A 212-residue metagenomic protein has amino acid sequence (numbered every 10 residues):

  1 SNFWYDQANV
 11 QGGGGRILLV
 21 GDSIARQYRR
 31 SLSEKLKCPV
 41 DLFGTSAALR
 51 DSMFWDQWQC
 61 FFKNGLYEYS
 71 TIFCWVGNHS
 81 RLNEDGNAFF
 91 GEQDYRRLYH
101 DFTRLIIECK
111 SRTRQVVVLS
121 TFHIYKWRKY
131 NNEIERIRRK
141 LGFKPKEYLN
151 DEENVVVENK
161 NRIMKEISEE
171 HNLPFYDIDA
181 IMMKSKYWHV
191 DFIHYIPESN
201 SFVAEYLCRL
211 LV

Functional and structural regions predicted by a protein language model:
S1-H100: Conserved SGNH/GDSL esterase-like catalytic core that processes O-acyl groups on lipids and polysaccharides
V20-D22, L119, Y176: Active-site flanking residues adjacent to catalytic metal/cofactor-binding acidic residues
R30, T103, K165: Short glycine-/small-residue-rich flexible loop motifs, especially phosphate/cofactor-binding loops
S33, I106-K110, I167-S168: A generic structural signal for well-ordered alpha-helical segments
I72-S80, L119-H123, A180: Short loop/turn segments at strand-loop or loop-helix junctions that form parts of catalytic or ligand-binding pockets
Y99-T103, N161: Generic structural signal for well-ordered alpha-helices, preferentially at hydrophobic/aromatic core positions
K110-V116, L173: A short helix->loop->beta-strand "cap" motif at the edges of active sites that frequently abuts
H123-V212: Catalytic His-Asp segment of secreted/periplasmic serine-dependent ester chemistry enzymes
